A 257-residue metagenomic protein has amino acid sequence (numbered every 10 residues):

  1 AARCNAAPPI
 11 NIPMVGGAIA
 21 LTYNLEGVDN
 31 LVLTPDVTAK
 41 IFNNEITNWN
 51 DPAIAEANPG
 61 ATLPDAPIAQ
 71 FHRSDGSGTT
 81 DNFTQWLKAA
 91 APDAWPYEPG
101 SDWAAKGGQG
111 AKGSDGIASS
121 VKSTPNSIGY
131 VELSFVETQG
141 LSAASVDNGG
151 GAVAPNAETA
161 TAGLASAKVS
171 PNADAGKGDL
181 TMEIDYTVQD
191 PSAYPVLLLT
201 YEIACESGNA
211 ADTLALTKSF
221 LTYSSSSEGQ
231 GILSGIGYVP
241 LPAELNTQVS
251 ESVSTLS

Functional and structural regions predicted by a protein language model:
A1-S257: Flexible loop/hinge segments at secondary-structure junctions
